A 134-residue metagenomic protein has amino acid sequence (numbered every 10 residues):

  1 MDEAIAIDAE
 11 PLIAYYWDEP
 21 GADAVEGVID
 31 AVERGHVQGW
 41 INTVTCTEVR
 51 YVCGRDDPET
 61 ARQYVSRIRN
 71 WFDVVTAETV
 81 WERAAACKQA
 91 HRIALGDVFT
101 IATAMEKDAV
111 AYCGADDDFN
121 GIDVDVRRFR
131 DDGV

Functional and structural regions predicted by a protein language model:
M1-W40, G54-Q63: Short, well-structured N-terminal submotif of metal-dependent ribonuclease cores
A4, V74, I101, E106-V134: Acidic, PIN/NYN-like endoribonuclease modules and their adjacent C-terminal/linker elements
R34-H36, I68-W71, A90, K107 (+1 more regions): Structured helix-beta-strand junction loops
T43-V44, D97, A115-D117: Short secondary-structure boundary segments
R62-S66, W81-E82: Short, well-structured alpha-helical segments
D73-V110: Active-site neighborhoods of divalent-metal-dependent phosphate/nucleic-acid chemistry enzymes
